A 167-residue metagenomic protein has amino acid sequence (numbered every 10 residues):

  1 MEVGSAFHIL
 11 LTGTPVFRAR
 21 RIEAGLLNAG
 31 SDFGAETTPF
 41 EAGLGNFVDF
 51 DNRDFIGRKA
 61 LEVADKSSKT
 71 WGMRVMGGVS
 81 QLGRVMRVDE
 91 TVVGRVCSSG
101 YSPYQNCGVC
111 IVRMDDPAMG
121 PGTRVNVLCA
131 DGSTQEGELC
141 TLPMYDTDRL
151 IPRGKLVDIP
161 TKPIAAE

Functional and structural regions predicted by a protein language model:
M1-E167: Conserved, structured C-terminal
